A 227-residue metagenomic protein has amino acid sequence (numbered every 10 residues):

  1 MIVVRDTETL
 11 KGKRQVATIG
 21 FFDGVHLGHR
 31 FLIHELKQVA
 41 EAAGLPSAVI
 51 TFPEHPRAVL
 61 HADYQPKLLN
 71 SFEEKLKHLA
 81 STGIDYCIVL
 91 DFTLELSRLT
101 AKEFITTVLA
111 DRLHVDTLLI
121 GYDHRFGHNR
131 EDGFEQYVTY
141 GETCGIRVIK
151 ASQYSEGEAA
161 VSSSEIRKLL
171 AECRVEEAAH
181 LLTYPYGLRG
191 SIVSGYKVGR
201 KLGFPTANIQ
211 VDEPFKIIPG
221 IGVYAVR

Functional and structural regions predicted by a protein language model:
I2-E8, I88: Short acidic-hydrophobic, aromatic-tinged amphipathic segments that line or gate anion-handling sites
T9-K13, L94-S97, S155-A159: A short acidic, often aromatic-flanked loop/helix-cap motif at beta-alpha or helix-coil junctions that lines enzyme
T9-S71: N-terminal catalytic cores of NTP/NDP-binding nucleotidyl/phosphoryl-transfer enzymes
K67-K75, L99-I105: Glycine-rich, highly charged phosphate/nucleotide-binding loops
L79-S81: ATP-dependent adenylation/nucleotidyltransferase module used to activate substrates
V89-L109: Conserved phosphate-binding/catalytic loop of the ribokinase/pfkB sugar-kinase fold
K102-T106, A110-R227: Active-site cores that bind ATP or allylic diphosphates and position pyrophosphate for catalysis
